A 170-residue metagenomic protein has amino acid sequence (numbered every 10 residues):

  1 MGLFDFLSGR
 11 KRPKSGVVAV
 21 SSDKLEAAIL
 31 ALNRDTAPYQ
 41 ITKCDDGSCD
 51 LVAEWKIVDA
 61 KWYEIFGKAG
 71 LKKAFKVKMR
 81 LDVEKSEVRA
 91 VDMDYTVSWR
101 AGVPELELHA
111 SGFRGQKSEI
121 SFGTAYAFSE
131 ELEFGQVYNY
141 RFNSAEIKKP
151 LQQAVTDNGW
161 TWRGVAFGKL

Functional and structural regions predicted by a protein language model:
M1-L170: A composition-biased, non-transmembrane "mature-region" signal
